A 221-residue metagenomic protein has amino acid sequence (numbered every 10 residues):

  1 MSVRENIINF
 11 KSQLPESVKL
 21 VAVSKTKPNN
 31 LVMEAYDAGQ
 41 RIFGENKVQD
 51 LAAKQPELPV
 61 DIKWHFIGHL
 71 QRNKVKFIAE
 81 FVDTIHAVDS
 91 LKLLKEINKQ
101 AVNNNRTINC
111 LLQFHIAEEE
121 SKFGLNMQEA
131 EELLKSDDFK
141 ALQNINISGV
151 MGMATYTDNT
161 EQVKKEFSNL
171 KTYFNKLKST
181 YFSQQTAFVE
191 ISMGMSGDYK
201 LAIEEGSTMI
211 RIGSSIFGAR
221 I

Functional and structural regions predicted by a protein language model:
M1-G197, I203-E205: Conserved alpha/beta-domain cores
H86, S207-I221: Gly/Pro- and small hydrophobic-enriched strand-loop and loop-to-helix capping segments that sit at the rims
